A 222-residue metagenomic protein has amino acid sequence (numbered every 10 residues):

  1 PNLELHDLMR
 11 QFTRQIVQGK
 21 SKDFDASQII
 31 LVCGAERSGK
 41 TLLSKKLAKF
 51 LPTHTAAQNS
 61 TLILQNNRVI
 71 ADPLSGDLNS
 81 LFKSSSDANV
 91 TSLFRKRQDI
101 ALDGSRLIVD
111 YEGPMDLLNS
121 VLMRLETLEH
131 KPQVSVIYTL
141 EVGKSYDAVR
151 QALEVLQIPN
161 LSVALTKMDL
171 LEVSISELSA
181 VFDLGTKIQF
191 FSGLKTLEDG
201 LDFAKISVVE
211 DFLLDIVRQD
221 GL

Functional and structural regions predicted by a protein language model:
P1, V181-L222: NTP-binding/hydrolysis catalytic cores, primarily Walker-type P-loop NTPases
P1-S27: Extreme N-terminal, non-catalytic leader segments that precede Walker-type/kinase nucleotide-binding cores
K22-F24, T53-A56, S85, Q98-G104 (+3 more regions): Conserved catalytic network of the ASCE P-loop NTPase/AAA+ motor domain
I29-T53: Glycine-rich phosphate-binding P-loop
C33-S38, I63-R124, L128-H130, Y138-V142: Switch II (G3) loop of P-loop NTPases
K49-I63, V69-I70: Post-Walker A helix-loop "phosphate-sensing" segment adjacent to the P-loop in P-loop NTPases
M115-L122, D147-Q151, V173-S176: Conserved ATPase-coupling elements of RecA-like P-loop NTPase cores
Q133-L140, Q157-E198: Conserved beta-strand/loop subsegment of P-loop NTPase cores
